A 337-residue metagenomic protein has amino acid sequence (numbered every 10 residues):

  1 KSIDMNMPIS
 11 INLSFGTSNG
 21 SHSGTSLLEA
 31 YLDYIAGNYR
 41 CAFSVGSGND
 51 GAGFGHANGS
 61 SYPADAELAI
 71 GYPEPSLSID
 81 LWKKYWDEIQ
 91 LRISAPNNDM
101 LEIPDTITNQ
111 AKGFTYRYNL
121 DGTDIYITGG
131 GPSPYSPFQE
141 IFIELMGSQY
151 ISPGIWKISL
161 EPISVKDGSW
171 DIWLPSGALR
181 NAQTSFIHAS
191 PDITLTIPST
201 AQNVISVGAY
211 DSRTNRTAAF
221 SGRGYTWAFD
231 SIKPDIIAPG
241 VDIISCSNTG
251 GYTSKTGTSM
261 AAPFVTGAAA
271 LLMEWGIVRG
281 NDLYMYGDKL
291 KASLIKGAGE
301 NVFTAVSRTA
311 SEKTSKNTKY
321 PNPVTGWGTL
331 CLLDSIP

Functional and structural regions predicted by a protein language model:
K1-M7, I79, E88-Q90, P96 (+1 more regions): Hydrolase catalytic cores
K1-S23, G46-S47, S159-I163, I277: Short acidic, glycine-rich surface-loop motifs adjacent to enzyme active sites
S2-S10, G20, A52-S60, D288-S293: Extended charged low-complexity segments that act as oligomerization/scaffolding linkers
S10, L28-N58, P323-D334: Catalytic cores of secreted or luminal carbohydrate-active enzymes
G53-F142, S148-Q149, L160-E161, I187-A270 (+1 more regions): Extracellular S/T/G-rich loop segment that most often corresponds to the catalytic His/Ser-adjacent loop
A57, V165-G177: Edge beta-strands of jelly-roll/beta-sandwich modules across compartments, strongly enriched in secreted/luminal
S152-W156: A glycine-anchored, Pro-Gly-centered beta-turn/N-cap motif
V306, A310-P337: Caspase-like cysteine protease fold
